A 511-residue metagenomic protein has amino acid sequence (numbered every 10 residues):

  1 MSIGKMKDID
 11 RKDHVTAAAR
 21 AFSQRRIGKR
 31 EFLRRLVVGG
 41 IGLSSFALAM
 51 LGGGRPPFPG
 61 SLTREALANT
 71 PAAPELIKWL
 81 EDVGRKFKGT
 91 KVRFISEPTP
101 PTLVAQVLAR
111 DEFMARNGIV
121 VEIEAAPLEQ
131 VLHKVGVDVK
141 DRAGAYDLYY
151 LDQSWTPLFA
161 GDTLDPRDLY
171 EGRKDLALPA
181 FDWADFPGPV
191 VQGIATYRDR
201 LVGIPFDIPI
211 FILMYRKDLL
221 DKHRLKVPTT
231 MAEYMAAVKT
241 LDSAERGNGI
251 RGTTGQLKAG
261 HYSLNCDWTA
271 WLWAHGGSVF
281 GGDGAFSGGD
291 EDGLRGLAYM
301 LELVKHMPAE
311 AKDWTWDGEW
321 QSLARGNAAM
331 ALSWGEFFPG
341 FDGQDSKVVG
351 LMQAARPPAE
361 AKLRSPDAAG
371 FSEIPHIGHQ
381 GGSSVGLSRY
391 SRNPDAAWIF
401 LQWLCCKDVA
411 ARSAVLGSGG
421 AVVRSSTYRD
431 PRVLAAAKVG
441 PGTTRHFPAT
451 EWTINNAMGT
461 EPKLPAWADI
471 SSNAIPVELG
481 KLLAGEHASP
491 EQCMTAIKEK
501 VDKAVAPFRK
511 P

Functional and structural regions predicted by a protein language model:
M1-E31, G54-R55, G60-S61, K312: N-terminal secretory signal peptides
E31-S61: N-terminal export signals
L62, A66-W79, R85-F87, V120-V121 (+3 more regions): Conserved C-terminal helix/tail region of periplasmic/extracytoplasmic solute-binding proteins
L67-K86, Q153-I212, L264, Q353-A355 (+1 more regions): Hinge/lid segment of periplasmic solute-binding proteins
T70-A72, W79, E336-V348, P358-V477 (+1 more regions): C-terminal lobe and pocket-closing loops of periplasmic/extracytoplasmic Venus-flytrap solute-binding proteins
D111-F186, D218-T229, A329-M330, D345-V349: Extracytoplasmic "Venus flytrap"/periplasmic binding protein-like
G193-F206, F211, M235-F286, A328: Extracytoplasmic/periplasmic solute-binding protein
A237-D242, G282-D313, Q353-E360: Glycine-centered hinge/linker elements that transmit conformational signals in sensory and ligand-binding systems
